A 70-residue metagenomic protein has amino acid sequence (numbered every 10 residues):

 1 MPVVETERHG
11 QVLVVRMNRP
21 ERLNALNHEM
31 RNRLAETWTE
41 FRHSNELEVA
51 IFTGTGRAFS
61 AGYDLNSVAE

Functional and structural regions predicted by a protein language model:
M1-T55, A61, A69: Conserved CoA-thioester-binding segment of acyl-CoA-metabolizing enzymes
